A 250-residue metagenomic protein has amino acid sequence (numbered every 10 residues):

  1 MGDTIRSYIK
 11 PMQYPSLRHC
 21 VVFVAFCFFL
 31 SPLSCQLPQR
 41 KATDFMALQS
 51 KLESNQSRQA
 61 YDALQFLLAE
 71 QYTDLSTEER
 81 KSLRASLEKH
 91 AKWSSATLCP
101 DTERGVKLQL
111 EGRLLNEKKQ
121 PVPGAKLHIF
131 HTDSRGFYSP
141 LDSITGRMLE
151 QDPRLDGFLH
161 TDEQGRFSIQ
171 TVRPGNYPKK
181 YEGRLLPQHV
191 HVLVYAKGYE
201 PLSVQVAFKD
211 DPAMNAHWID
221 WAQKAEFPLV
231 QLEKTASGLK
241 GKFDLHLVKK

Functional and structural regions predicted by a protein language model:
M1-Q39: Bacterial Sec-dependent N-terminal signal peptides
R6, R58-D62, K126: Solvent-exposed, charged interface segments at domain starts and junctions
V21-V24, E233-L239: Short, ordered beta-strand-loop transition motifs
P38-L87: Alpha-helical protein-protein interaction scaffolds
E78-L229, A236-K250: Beta-strand-dominated extracellular/periplasmic modules and repeats in secreted or surface-exposed proteins
